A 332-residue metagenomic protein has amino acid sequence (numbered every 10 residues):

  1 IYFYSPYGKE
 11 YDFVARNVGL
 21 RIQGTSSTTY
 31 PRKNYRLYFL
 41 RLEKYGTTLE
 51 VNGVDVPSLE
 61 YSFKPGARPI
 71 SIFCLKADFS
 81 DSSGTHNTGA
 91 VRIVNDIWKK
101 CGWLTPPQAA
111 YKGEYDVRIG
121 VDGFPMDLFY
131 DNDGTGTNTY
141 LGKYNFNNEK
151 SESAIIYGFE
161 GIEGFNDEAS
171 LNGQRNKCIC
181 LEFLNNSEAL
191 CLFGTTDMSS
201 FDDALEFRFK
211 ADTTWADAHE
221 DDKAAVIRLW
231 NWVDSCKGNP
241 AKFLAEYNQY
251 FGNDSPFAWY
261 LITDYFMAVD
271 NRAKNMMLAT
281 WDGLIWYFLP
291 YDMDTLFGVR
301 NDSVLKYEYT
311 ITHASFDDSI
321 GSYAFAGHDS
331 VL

Functional and structural regions predicted by a protein language model:
I1-G19: Regulatory N- and C-terminal appendages and interdomain linkers associated with kinase/kinase-like NTP transferase
I1-Y7, Y35, M126-N132: Short polybasic amphipathic segments
Y7-Y11, Y45, D133-T139, G283-I285: Short, solvent-exposed loop/turn segments that connect beta-strands within catalytic domains and beta-strand-rich
Q23, D131, A279-W281: Short beta-strand micro-motifs enriched in acidic
L37, Y250-D302: Active-site acidic catalytic loop and adjacent metal/ATP-binding pocket of ATP-dependent phosphoryl transfer enzymes
R41-K44, G53-S80, G84, V91-T105 (+5 more regions): Internal "kinase-insert"/substrate-recognition segments embedded within catalytic cores of ATP-dependent enzymes
L104-V121, A273-K274, W281: Short, glycine/acidic-rich hinge or "gate" loops at secondary-structure transitions that mediate conformational
D212-T213, E220-K223, A241, A279-L332: C-terminal catalytic region of ATP-dependent kinase domains
